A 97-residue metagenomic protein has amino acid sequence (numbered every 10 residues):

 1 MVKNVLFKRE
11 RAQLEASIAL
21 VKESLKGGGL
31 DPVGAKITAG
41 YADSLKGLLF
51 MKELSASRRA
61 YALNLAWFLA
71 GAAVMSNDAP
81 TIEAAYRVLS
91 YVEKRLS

Functional and structural regions predicted by a protein language model:
M1-W67: Short amphipathic alpha-helical segments that predominantly mediate membrane engagement
A62-S97: Amphipathic alpha-helical binding modules
